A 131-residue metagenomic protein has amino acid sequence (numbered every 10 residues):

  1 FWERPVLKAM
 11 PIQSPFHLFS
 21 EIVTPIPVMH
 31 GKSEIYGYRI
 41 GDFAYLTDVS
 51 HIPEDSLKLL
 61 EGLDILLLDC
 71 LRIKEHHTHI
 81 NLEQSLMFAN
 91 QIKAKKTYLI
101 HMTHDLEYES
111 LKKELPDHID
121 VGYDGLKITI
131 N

Functional and structural regions predicted by a protein language model:
F1-L46, K112-N131: Binuclear metal-dependent hydrolase catalytic cores
M29-S33, G41-L66: Active-site-proximal loop/helix segments of hydrolase catalytic cores
I52-T129: Cap/insert and terminal regions of metallo-dependent hydrolase folds
